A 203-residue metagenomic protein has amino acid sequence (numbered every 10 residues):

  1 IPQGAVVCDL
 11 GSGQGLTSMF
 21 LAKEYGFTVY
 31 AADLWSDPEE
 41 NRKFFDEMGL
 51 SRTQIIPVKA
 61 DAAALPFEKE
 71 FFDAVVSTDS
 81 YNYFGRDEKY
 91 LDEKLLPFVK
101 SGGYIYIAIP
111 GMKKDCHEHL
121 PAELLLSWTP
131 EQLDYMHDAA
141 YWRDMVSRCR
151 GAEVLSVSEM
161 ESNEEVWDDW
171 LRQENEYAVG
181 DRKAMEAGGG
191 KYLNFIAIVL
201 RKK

Functional and structural regions predicted by a protein language model:
I1-V6: Short helix-loop-beta connector
C8, Q14-A64: Class I SAM-dependent methyltransferase SAM/SAH-binding core
A63-V75: A short acidic, Gly/Pro-enriched loop at the edge of an enzyme's catalytic core that lines a small-molecule cofactor
A74-D87: A short SAM/SAH-binding and catalytic strip from SAM-dependent methyltransferases
K89-Y104: A short glycine-rich, Lys/Arg-flanked "PGG" loop and its adjoining helix->strand segment in the class I
P110-Q132: Short, glycine-/aromatic-enriched active-site segment of Class I SAM-dependent methyltransferases
D134-R150: Short alpha-helix
S156-K203: Conserved Class I S-adenosyl-L-methionine
